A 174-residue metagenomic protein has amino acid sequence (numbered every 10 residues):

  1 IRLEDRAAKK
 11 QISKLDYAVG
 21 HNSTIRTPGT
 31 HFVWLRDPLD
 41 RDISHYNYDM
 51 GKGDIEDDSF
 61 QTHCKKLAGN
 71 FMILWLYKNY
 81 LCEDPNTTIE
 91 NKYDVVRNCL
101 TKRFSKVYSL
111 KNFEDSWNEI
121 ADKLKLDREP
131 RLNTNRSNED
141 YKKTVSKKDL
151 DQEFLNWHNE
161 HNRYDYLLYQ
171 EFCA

Functional and structural regions predicted by a protein language model:
R2-W34, D40-N135, T144: PAPS-dependent sulfotransferase catalytic domain
L35-R36, Y164: Single, functionally critical "micro-switch" positions that shape active/binding sites and transmembrane helices
V96-L100, L132-A174: Long, low-complexity, charge-dense
